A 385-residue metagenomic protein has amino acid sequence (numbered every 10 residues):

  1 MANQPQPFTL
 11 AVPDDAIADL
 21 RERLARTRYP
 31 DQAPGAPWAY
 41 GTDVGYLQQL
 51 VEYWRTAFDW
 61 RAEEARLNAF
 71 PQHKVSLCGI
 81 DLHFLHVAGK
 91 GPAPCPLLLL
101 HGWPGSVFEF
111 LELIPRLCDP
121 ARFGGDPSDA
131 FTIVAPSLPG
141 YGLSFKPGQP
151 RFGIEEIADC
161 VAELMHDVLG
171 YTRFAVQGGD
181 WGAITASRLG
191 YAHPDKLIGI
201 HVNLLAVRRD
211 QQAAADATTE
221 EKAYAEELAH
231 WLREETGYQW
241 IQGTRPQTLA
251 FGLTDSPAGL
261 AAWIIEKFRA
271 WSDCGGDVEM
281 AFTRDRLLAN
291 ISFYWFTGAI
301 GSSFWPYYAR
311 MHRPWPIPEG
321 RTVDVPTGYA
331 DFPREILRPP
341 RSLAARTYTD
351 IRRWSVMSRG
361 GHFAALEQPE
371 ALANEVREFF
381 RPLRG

Functional and structural regions predicted by a protein language model:
M1-A18, R23-L24, R28, I198-S292: Alpha/beta-hydrolase
A16-G89, R286, W295, S302-I317: Non-catalytic accessory segments flanking enzyme active sites
W60-A62, G125, D129, L138-F152 (+2 more regions): Glycine-rich "HGGG/HGxG" loop immediately N-terminal to the catalytic nucleophile of the alpha/beta-hydrolase
P94-G102: Short beta-strand element of the alpha/beta-hydrolase
W103-P115: The serine-hydrolase catalytic nucleophile loop
R116, P120-F123, V168-E220: Conserved hydrolase catalytic core segment
Q149-V168: Alpha/beta-hydrolase active-site loop
Q242-G385: C-terminal subdomain of alpha/beta-hydrolase-fold enzymes, centered on the catalytic histidine and its supporting
